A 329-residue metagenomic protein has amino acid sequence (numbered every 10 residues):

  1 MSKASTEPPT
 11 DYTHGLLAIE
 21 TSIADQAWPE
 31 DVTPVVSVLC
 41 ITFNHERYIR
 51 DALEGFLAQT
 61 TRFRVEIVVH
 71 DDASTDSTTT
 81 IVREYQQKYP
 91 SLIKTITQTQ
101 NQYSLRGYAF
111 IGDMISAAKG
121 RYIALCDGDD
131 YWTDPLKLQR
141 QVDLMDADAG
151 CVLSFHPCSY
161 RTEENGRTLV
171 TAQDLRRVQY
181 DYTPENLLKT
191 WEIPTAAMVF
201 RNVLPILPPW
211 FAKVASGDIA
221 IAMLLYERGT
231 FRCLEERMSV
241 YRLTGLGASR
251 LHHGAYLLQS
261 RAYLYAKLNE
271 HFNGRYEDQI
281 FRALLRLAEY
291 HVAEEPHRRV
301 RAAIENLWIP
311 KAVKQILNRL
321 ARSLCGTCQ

Functional and structural regions predicted by a protein language model:
M1-L57: N-proximal low-complexity "stem/linker" segments adjacent to membrane-targeting elements
P34-S37, E66, A220: Cell-envelope/extracellular polymer assembly enzymes that use nucleotide-activated donors
D71-I81, Q100: A conserved acidic beta->alpha catalytic loop
T99-A118, R140: Glycine-rich, basic loop-to-helix element that forms the pyrophosphate-binding segment of sugar-nucleotide handling
I123: Short aromatic/hydrophobic "clamp" motif used to bind/position activated sugar donors
D127-Y131, P157: The conserved acidic donor/metal-binding loop of glycosyltransferases
L136-L169: Conserved donor NDP-sugar-binding/catalytic core segment of glycosyltransferases
H156-C158, D174-R261: Conserved nucleotide-sugar donor-binding catalytic segment
